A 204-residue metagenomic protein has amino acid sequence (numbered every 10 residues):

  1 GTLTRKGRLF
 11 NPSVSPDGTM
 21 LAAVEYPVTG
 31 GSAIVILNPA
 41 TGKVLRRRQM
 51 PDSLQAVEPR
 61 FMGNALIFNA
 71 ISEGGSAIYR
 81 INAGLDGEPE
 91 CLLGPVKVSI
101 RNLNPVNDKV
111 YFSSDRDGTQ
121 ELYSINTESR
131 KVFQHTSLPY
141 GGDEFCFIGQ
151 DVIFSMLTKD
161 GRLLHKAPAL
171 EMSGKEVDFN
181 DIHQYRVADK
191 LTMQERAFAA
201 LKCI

Functional and structural regions predicted by a protein language model:
K6-E25, R48-N69, E90-S113, Q134-I153: Conserved beta-propeller blade repeats
Y26-V28, P39, I71-S72, A83 (+3 more regions): Short polar/acidic secondary-structure junctions
T29-V35, G74-R80, G118-Y123, D160-A167: Structural motif
G30, G84-L85, N104: Beta-strand-dominated lipid-handling architectures at cellular/organellar boundaries
N38-G42, N82-D86, N126-R130, A169-L170: Short loop/turn segments that connect beta-strands within beta-propeller blades
S114, R162-L163, P168-I204: Outer-membrane beta-barrel initiation region
F133-F179: Extended, hydrophobic interaction surfaces within ordered domains
